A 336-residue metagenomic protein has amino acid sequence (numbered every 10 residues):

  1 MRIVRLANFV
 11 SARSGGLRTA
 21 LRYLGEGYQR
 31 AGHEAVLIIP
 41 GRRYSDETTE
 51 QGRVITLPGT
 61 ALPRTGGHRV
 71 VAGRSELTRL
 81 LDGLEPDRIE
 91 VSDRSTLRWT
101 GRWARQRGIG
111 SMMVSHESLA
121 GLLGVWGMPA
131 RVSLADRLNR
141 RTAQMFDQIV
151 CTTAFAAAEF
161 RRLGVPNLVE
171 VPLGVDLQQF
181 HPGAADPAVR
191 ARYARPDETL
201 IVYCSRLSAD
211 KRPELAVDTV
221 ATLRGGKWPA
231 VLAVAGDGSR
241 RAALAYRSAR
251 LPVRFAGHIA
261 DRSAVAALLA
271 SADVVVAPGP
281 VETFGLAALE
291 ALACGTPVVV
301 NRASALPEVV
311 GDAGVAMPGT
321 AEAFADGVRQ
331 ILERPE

Functional and structural regions predicted by a protein language model:
I55-P58, D136-A185, R195-P196: Donor nucleotide-sugar binding/catalytic pocket of nucleotide-sugar-dependent glycosyltransferases
A72, G110, L119-R141, M145 (+2 more regions): Nucleotide-sugar donor phosphate/pyrophosphate-binding loop at the beta->alpha transition of glycosyltransferases
A194-A221: Conserved donor-binding/catalytic core segment of Leloir-type glycosyltransferases
A242-I259: Nucleotide-activated donor-binding/catalytic signature segment of Leloir-type glycosyltransferases, i.e., the conserved
H258, A267-A272: Short alpha-helical donor nucleotide-sugar binding micro-motif in glycosyltransferases
P280: Aromatic "clamp/platform" in nucleotide-sugar-dependent glycosyltransferases that forms part of the donor/acceptor
P297-V300: Short hydrophobic beta-strand element within catalytic cores of glycosyltransferases and related nucleotide-activated
D312-E322, R329-P335: Conserved acidic donor-binding segment of nucleotide-sugar-dependent glycosyltransferases
